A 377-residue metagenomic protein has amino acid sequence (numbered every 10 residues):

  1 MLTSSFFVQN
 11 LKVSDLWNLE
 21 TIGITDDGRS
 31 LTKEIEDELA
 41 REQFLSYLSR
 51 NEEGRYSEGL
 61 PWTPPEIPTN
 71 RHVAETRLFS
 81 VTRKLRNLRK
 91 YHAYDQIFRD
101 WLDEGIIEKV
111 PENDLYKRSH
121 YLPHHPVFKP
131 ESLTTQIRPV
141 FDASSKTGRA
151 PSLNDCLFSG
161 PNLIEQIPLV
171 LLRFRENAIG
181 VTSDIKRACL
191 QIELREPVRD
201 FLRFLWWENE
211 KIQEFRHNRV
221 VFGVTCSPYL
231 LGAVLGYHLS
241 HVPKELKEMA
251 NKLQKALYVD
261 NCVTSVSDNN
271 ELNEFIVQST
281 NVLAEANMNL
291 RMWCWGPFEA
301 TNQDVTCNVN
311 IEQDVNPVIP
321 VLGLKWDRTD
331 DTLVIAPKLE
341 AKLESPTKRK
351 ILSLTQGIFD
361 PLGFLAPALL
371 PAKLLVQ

Functional and structural regions predicted by a protein language model:
M1-R175, W207-E208, L239-P243, K252 (+2 more regions): Intrinsically disordered, low-complexity regulatory segments at domain boundaries and processing junctions
P139, V181, L257-Y258: Residue-level marker for buried hydrophobic side chains located in beta-strands that build the well-ordered beta-sheet
R175-K247: Conserved polymerase palm-domain catalytic core
Q213-F215, K255-Y258: Glycine-rich, often proline-containing surface loops adjacent to acidic residues and nearby aromatics that form
V220, V224, Q254-A256, Q313-V315: Domain-level cores of phosphate- or acyl-group-handling catalytic modules
V221-C226, C262-N270: A generic structural motif
A372-Q377: Conserved, charged catalytic cores of large soluble enzymes
